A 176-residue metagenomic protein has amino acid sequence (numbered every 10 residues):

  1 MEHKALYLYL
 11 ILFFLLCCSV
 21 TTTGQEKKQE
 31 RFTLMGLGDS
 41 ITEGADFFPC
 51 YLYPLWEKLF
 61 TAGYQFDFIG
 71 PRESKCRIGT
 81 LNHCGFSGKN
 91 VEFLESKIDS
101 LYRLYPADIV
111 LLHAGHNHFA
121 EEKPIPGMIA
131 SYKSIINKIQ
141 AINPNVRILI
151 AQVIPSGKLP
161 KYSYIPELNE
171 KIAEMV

Functional and structural regions predicted by a protein language model:
M1-K28: Bacterial Sec-dependent N-terminal signal peptides
K27-Q29, A141-N143: Short, conserved loop/helix-junction motifs that constitute active-site signature segments in enzyme catalytic cores
F32-T33, R147: Charged active-site motifs of nucleotide-sugar-dependent glycosyltransferases
T33-M35, I41-A130, G157-E170: Conserved SGNH/GDSL esterase-like catalytic core that processes O-acyl groups on lipids and polysaccharides
L59, G63, N143, V176: Active-site catalytic pocket residues across diverse enzymes, especially alpha/beta-hydrolases
I135-I139: Hydrophobic positions in alpha-helices of CheY-like receiver
R147-A151, P166-V176: Extracellular serine-dependent O-acyl
I154: Carbohydrate-associated surface elements
